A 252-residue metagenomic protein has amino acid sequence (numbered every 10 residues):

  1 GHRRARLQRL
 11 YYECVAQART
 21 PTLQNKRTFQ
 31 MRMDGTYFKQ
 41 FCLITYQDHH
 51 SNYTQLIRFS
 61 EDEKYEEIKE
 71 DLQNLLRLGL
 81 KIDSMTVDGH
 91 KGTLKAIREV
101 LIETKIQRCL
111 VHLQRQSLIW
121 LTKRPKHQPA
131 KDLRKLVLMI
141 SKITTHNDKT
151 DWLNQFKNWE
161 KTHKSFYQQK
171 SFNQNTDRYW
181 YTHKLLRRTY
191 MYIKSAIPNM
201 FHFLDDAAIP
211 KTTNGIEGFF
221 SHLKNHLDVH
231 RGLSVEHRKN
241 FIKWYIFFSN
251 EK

Functional and structural regions predicted by a protein language model:
G1-H2, R27, S60-D62, I102-R108 (+2 more regions): Short, exposed beta-strand "edge-strand" segments with a Pro/Gly-rich flavor and a Y/T-containing core
H2-K91, K95-E103, A196: RNase H-like nuclease fold core
L56, L78-G79, L118, P129-L133 (+2 more regions): Short, intrinsically disordered/low-complexity patches at protein termini and at juxtamembrane boundaries
M85-K91, A96-L136: Conserved beta-strand -> loop -> alpha-helix junction used to position metal-binding or nucleic-acid-contacting
V87-L94, R134-K252: Acidic/histidine-rich catalytic cores and adjacent linkers of DNA breakage/strand-transfer/modification proteins
